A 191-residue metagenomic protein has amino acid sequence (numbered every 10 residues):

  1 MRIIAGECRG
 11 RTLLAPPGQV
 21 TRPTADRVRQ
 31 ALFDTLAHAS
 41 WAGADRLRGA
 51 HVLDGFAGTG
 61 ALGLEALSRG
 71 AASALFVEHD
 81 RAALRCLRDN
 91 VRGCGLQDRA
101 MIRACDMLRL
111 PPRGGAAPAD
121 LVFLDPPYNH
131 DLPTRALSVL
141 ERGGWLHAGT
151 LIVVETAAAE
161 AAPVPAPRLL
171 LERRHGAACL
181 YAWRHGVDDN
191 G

Functional and structural regions predicted by a protein language model:
M1-G191: Class I S-adenosyl-L-methionine-dependent methyltransferase catalytic core
